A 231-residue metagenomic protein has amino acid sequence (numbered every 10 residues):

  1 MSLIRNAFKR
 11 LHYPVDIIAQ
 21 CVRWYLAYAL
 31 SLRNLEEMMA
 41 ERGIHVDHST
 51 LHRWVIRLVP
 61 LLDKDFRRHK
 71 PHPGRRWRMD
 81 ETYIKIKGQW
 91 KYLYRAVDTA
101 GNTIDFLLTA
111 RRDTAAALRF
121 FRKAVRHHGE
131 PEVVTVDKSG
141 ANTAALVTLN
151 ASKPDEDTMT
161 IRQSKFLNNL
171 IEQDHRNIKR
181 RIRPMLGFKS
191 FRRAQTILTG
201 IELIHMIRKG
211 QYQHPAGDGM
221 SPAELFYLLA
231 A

Functional and structural regions predicted by a protein language model:
M1-A231: Residue-level recognition of single "structural anchor" positions that define or cap local secondary structure
